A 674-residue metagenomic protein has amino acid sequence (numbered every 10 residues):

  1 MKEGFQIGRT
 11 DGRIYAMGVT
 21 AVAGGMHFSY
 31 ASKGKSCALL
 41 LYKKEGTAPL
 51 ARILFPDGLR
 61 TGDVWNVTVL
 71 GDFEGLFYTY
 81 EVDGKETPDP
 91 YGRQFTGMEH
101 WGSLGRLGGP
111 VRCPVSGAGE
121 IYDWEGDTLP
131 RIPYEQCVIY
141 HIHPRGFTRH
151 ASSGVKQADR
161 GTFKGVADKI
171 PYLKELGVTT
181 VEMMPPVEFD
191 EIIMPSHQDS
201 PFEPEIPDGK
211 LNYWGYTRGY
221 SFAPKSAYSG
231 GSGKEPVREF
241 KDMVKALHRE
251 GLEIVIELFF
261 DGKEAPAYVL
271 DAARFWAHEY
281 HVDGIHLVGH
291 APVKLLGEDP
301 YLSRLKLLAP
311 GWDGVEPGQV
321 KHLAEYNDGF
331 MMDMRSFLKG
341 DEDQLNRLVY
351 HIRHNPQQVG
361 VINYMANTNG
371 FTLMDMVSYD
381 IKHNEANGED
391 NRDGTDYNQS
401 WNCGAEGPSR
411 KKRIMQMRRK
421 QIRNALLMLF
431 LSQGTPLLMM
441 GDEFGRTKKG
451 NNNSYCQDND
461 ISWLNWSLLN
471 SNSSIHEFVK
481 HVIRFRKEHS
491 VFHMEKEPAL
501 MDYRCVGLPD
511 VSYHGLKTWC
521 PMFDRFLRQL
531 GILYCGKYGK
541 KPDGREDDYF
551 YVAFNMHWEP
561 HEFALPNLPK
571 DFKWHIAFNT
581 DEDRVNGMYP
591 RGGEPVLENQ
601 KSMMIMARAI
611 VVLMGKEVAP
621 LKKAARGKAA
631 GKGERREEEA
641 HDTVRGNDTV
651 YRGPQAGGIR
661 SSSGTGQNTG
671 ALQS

Functional and structural regions predicted by a protein language model:
M1-A23, P49-A51, L59-H143, T148-G154: The feature marks proteins involved in alpha-glucan
G25-K35, H514-P566: Carbohydrate-binding surface patches
Y30, Y80, I142, L173 (+7 more regions): Conserved, mostly hydrophobic/aromatic
S32, E74-L76, G593-K628, G670: C-terminal beta-strand-rich structural cap/linker in extracellular carbohydrate-active enzymes
G105-G108, R112, H281, V293-G445 (+5 more regions): Conserved alpha/beta catalytic core and glycan-binding cleft of carbohydrate-active enzymes
S153-T162, I193-R249, E253, F260-E279 (+2 more regions): Aromatic- and acidic-residue-enriched carbohydrate-binding clefts of CAZyme catalytic domains
K174-K210, G370, S378-K382: Carboxylate/His-rich catalytic cores and anion/metal-binding grooves
V482, E559-E594: C-terminal accessory region downstream of the catalytic core in glycan-modifying enzymes
